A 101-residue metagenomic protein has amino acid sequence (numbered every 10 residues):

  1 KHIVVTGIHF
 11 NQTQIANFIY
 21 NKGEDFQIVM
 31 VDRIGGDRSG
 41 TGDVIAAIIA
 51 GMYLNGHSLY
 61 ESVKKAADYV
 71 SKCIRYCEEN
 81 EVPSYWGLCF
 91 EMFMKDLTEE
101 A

Functional and structural regions predicted by a protein language model:
K1-V31: Conserved phosphate-donor
I3, G36-R38, M52, P83: Short glycine- and Lys/Arg-enriched binding-loop motifs that mark or flank ligand-binding interfaces
G7-F10, D32-G35, A66-S71: Glycine-rich beta-alpha junction loops
E24-I45: Gly/Ser/Thr-rich active-site loops/lids in small-molecule metabolic enzymes that frequently grip phosphoryl groups
D25-Q27, M52-A66: Phosphate-handling active-site elements
R38-L59: Short, small-residue alpha-helix embedded
Y60-A101: Charged C-terminal helix
